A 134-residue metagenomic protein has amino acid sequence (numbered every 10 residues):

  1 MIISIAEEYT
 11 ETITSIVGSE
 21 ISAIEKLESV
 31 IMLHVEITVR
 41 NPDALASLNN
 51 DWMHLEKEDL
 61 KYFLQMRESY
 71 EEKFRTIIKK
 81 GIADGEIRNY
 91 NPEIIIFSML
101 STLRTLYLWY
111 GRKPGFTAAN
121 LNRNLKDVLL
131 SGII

Functional and structural regions predicted by a protein language model:
M1, I5-Y9, L27-H34, N41 (+4 more regions): Hydrophobic/aromatic residues within well-ordered alpha-helical segments
S4-T10, E58-D84, E93-F97: Amphipathic alpha-helical packing segments from all-alpha helical-bundle domains
T14-R40, I96-M99, N122: Hydrophobic alpha-helical connector segments
I16, N49-W52, Y110-K113: Secondary-structure edge/capping motif, primarily at the C-terminal ends of alpha-helices and the immediately following
I21, E25, A46, Y90 (+2 more regions): Short, solvent-exposed positions on alpha-helices
S29-E36, E72-K80, S101-T102, L108 (+1 more regions): C-terminal peripheral helix-coil segments that are non-catalytic and often amphipathic
V39-E58: Amphipathic alpha-helical segments used for helix-helix packing
